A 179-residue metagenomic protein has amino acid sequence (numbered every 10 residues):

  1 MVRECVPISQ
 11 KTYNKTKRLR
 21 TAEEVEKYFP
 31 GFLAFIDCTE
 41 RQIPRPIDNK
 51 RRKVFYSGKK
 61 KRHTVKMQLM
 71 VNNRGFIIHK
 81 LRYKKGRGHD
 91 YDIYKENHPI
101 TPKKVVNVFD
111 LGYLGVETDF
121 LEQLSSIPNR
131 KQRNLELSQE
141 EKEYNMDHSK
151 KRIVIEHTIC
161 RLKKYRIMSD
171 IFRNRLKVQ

Functional and structural regions predicted by a protein language model:
M1-Q179: Short, well-ordered secondary-structure "scaffold" segments embedded in the functional core of diverse domains
